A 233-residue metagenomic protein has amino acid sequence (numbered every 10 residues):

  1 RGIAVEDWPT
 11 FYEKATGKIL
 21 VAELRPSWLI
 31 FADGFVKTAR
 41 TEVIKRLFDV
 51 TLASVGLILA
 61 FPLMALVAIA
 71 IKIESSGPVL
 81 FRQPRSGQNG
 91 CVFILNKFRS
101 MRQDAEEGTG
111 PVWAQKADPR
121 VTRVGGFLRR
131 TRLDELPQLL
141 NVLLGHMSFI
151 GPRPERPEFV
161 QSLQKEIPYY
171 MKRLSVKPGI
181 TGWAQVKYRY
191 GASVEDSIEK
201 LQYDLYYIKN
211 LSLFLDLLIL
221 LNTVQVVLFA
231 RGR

Functional and structural regions predicted by a protein language model:
R1-F61: N-terminal hydrophobic signal-anchor/signal peptide
G2, W8-P9, P137-L140, A184-K187 (+1 more regions): Hydrophobic alpha-helical segments characteristic of transmembrane helices
P9, P62, P78, P137 (+2 more regions): Proline-centered helix-kink/hinge sites
Y12-E13, K18-L20, F81-R123, T181-K200: Short, glycine-rich, amphipathic interfacial segments at transmembrane boundaries or analogous
R40-A105, N141, L213, L218-R233: A hydrophobic, helix-centered structural microdomain
A114-K177, I219-V227: A short, structured surface patch at a secondary-structure boundary
P152, Y188, N210: Short, conserved catalytic or interaction motifs in soluble domains
L205: Short beta-strand/loop motif that positions the catalytic acidic residue of the alpha/beta-hydrolase fold
